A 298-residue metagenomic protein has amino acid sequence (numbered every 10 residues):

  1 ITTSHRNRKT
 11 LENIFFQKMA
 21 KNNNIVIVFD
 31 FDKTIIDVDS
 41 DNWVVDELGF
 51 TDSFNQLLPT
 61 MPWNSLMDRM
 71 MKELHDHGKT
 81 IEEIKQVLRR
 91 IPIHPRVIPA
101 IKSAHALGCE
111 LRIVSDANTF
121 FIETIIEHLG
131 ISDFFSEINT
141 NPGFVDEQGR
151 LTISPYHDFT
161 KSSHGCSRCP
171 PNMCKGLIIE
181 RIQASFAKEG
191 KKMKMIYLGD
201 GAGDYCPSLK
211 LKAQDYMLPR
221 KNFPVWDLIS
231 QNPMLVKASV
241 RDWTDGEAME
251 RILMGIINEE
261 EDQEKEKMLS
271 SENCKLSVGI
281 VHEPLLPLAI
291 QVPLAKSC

Functional and structural regions predicted by a protein language model:
I1-F31, N42, F50-T51, N55 (+2 more regions): Non-catalytic pre-domain segments flanking phosphatase-related domains
S4, K9-L11, Q17, T34-I36 (+7 more regions): A generic signature of intrinsically disordered, low-complexity regions enriched in glycine/proline and charged/polar
S4, R8, T60-W63, H77 (+1 more regions): Intrinsic-disorder-associated interaction segments
F15-Q17, T60, K72-L74, H164 (+2 more regions): Mixed-charge, polar/low-complexity N-terminal
A20-E147: Alpha-helical substrate-recognition element adjacent to the catalytic core
R96-K102, A106-E110, A117-C298: C-terminal cap/substrate-recognition subdomain and adjoining C-terminal extension of metal-dependent phosphatase-like
